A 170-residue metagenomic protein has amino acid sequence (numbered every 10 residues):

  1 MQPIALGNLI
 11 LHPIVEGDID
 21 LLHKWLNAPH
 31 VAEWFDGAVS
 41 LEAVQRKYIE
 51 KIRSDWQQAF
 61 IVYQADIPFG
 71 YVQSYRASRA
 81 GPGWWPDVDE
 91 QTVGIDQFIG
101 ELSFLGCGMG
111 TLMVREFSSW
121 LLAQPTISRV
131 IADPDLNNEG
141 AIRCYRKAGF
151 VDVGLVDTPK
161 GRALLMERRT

Functional and structural regions predicted by a protein language model:
M1-E16: Conserved N-terminal entry element of GNAT/NAT acetyltransferase domains
M1-P3, R146-T170: Terminal substrate-recognition subdomain of acyl/acetyltransferases
H30-I49: Conserved GNAT-fold acetyl-CoA-binding loop/helix
R46-F104: Acetyl-CoA-dependent GNAT
G108-F117: Conserved acetyl-CoA pyrophosphate-binding loop and the N-cap/start of the following alpha-helix in GNAT-like
T111-L112, L136-G154: Conserved active-site alpha-helix within GNAT-family acetyltransferase domains
L121-D133: Conserved GNAT acetyl-CoA-binding A-motif
V130-I142, T158-G161, T170: Conserved beta-strand-loop-alpha-helix junction that forms the acyl-donor binding cleft
